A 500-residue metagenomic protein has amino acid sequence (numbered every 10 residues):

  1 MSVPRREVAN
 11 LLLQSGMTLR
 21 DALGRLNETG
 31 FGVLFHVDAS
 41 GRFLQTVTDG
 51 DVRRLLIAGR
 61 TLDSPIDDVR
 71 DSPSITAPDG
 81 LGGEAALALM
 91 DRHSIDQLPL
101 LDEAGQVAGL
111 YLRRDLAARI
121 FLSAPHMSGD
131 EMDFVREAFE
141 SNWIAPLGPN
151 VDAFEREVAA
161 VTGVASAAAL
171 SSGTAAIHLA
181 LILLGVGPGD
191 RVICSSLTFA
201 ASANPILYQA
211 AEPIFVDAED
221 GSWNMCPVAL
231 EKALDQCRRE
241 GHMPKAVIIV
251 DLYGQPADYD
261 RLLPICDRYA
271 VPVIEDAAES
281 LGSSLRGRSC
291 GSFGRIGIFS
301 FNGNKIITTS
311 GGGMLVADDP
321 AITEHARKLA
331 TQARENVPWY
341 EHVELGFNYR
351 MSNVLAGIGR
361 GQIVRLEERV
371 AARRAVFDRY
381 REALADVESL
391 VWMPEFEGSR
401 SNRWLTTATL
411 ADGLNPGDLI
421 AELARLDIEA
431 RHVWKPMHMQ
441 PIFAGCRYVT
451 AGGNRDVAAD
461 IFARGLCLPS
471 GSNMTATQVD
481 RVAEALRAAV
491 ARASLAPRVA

Functional and structural regions predicted by a protein language model:
M1-F31, H36-A39, F43-T46, G50-I95 (+4 more regions): Bateman/CBS regulatory modules and CBS-like beta-alpha motifs in cytosolic regions of diverse proteins
V33, Q97, V192-I193, I206 (+3 more regions): A short hydrophobic/small-residue beta-strand
R113-I144, P469: N-terminal "arm"/small-domain region of PLP-dependent enzymes with the aminotransferase-like
L147-R191, P205-L207, F215, R239 (+1 more regions): Phosphate-binding glycine-rich loop
F154-R156, A165, V228, K232 (+6 more regions): PLP-dependent aminotransferase class I/II
H178-K232, L423: Conserved PLP-anchoring active-site segment centered on the Schiff-base-forming lysine
Q209, R268-Y269, L426: Helix C-cap/helix->beta junction micro-motif
G221-T309, M314-V316: Active-site phosphate-binding strand-loop segment of PLP-dependent enzymes
